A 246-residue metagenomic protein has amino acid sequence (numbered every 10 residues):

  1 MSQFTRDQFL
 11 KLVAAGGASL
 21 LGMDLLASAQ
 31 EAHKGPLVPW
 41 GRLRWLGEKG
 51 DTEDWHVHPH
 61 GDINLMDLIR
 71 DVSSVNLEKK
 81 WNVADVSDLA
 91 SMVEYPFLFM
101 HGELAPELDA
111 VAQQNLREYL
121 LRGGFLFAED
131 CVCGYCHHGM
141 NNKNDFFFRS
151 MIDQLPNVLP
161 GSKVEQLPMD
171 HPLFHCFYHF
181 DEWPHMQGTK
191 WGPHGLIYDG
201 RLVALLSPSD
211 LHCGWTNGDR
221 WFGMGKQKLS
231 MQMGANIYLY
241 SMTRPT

Functional and structural regions predicted by a protein language model:
M1-F4, F146, S162-L167: Secretory targeting signals
S2, Q8-A29: N-terminal export signals
D24-F97, E103-L104, L211-H212, R220-T246: Aromatic-Pro/Gly-enriched surface loop or interdomain linker that acts as a lid/target-recognition segment
W40, F97-M140: Short alpha-beta junction capping motif
W45-E48, E103-E107, L126, V132-C136 (+2 more regions): Solvent-exposed loop/turn segments at secondary-structure junctions within structured extracellular/periplasmic domains
D51-H56, Y135-F146: Short, flexible/disordered intra-domain loops and linkers
S87, G188-A204: Short, surface-exposed beta-strand/loop micro-motifs that present aromatic residues
M151-E182: Acidic, glycine-rich loop-and-strand cores that form catalytic or ligand-binding grooves in diverse globular domains
